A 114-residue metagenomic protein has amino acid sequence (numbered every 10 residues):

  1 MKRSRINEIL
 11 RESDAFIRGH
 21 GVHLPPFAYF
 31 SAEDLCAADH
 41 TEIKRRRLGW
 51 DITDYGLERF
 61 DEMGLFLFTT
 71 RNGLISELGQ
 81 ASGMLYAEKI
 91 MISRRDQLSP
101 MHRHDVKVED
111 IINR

Functional and structural regions predicted by a protein language model:
M1-L85: A short, N-terminal "cap"/entry segment at the start of jelly-roll beta-barrel domains of the cupin/DSBH fold
R94-D96, V106-R114: Glycine- and acidic-residue-biased ligand/ion/polar-headgroup-sensing regions
L98-P100: Short, charged beta-strand/loop "edge" motif centered at a coil->beta-strand transition that forms conserved
H102-H104: Histidine-centered active-site/metal-ligand motif
